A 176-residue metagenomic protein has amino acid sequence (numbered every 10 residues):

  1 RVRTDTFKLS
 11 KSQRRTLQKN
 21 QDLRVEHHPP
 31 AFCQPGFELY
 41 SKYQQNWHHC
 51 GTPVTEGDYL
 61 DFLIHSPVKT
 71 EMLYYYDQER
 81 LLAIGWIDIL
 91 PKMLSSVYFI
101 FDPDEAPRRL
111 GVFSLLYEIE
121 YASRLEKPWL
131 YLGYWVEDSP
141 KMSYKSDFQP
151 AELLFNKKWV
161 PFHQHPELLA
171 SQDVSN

Functional and structural regions predicted by a protein language model:
R1-D22, R124, P128-N176: Terminal substrate-recognition subdomain of acyl/acetyltransferases
V2-P107: A conserved beta-strand-loop-helix scaffold within acyl/acetyltransferase catalytic domains
P30, T55-L60, D104-E105, L115-I119 (+3 more regions): Short C-terminal domain-edge/linker segments immediately following a structured domain
S41, I64-T70, V112-Y117, L125-L132 (+1 more regions): Noncatalytic linker/hinge segments flanking ATPase motor cores
Y74-L154: Aromatic (often tryptophan-rich) hydrophobic motifs at membrane interfaces
